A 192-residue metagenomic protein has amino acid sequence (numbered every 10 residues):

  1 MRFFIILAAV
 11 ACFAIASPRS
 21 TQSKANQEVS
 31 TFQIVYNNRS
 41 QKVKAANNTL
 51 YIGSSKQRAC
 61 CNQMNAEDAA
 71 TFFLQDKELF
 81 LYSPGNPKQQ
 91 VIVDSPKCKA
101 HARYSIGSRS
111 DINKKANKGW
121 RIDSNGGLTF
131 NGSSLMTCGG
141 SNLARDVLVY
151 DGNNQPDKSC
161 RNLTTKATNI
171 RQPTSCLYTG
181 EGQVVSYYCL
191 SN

Functional and structural regions predicted by a protein language model:
M1-T21: Fungal secretory targeting signals
R2, A8-V10, Q27, E67-A69 (+3 more regions): N-terminal functional modules and adjacent low-complexity/disordered segments of proteins
R2-F4, C12, K56, Y150 (+1 more regions): A generic "cationic amphipathic patch" detector
I5, A11-F13, N48, F72 (+4 more regions): Intrinsic-disorder/low-complexity peptide segments enriched for small residues
A16-K99: N-terminal extracellular "head" region immediately following the signal peptide in secreted fungal cell-surface proteins
R19-Y51, H101-N192: Extracellular glycan/ECM-engagement signal in secreted proteins
